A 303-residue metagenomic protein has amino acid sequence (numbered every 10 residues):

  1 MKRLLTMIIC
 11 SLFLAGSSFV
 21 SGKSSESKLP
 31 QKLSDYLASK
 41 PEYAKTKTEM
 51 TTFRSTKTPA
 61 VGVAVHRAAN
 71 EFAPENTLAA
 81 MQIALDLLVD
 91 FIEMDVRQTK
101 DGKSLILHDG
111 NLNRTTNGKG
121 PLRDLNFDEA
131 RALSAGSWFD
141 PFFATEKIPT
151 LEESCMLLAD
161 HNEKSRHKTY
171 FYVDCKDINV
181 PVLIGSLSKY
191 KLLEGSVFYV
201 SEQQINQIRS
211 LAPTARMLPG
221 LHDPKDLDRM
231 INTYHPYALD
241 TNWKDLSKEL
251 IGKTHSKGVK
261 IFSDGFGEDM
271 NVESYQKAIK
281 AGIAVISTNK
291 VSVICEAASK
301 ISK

Functional and structural regions predicted by a protein language model:
M1-L4: Positively charged n-region of N-terminal signal peptides that target proteins for export
M7-G16: Bacterial N-terminal signal peptides
A15-E26: Bacterial Sec-dependent signal peptides at the C-terminal "C-region" and cleavage site
K28-Y43, P141-T145, L218-K303: C-terminal active-site rim and adjoining tail of enzyme catalytic domains
L29-R54, V61, H108-A215: Metal-dependent phosphodiesterase/phospholipase catalytic core, i.e., the His/Asp/Glu-rich active-site region
A60-A64, F91, K168-Y172, G195-F198 (+4 more regions): Structural preference for beta-strand elements that scaffold enzyme active sites
H66, A84, D95, A130 (+4 more regions): Conserved, mostly hydrophobic/aromatic
A80-Q98, Y234-L239: Catalytic domains of carbohydrate-active enzymes, especially glycoside hydrolases
